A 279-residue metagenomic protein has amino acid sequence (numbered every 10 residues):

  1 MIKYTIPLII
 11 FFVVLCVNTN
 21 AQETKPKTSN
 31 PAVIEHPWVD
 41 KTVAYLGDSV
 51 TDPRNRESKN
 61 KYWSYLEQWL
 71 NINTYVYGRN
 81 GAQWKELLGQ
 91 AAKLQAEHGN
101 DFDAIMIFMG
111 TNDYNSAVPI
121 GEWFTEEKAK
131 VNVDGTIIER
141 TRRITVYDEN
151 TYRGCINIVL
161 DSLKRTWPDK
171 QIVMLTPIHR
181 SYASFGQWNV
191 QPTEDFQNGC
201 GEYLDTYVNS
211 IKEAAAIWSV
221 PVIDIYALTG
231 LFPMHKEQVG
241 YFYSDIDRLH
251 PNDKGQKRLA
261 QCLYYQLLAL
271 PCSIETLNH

Functional and structural regions predicted by a protein language model:
M1-L46, V50-N60, S64-N73, G99-D101 (+4 more regions): N-terminal secretory targeting modules
H36-Y45, V50-N157, H250: Conserved SGNH/GDSL esterase-like catalytic core that processes O-acyl groups on lipids and polysaccharides
L66, I105-I107, I172, A215 (+2 more regions): Hydrophobic beta-strand residues in large extracellular and virion-surface proteins
Y75-Y77, V173, P221-I223: General small-molecule cofactor/ligand-binding pocket signal
M109, T176-P177: A cross-domain feature marking catalytic cores of carbohydrate-active enzymes and several ubiquitous metabolic/repair
V159-L163: Hydrophobic positions in alpha-helices of CheY-like receiver
W167-Q171: A short helix->loop->beta-strand "cap" motif at the edges of active sites that frequently abuts
P177-H279: Catalytic His-Asp segment of secreted/periplasmic serine-dependent ester chemistry enzymes
